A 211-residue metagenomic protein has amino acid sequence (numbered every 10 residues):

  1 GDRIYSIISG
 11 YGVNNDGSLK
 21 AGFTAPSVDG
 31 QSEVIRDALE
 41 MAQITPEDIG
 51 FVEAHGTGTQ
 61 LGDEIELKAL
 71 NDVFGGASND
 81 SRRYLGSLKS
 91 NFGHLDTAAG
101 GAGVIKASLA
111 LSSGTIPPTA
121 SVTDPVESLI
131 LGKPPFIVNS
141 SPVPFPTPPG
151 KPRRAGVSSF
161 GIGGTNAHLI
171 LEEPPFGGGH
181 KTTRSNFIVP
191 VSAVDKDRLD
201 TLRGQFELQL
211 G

Functional and structural regions predicted by a protein language model:
G1-A193, D197-R203, L208: Condensing-enzyme catalytic core of the thiolase-fold
